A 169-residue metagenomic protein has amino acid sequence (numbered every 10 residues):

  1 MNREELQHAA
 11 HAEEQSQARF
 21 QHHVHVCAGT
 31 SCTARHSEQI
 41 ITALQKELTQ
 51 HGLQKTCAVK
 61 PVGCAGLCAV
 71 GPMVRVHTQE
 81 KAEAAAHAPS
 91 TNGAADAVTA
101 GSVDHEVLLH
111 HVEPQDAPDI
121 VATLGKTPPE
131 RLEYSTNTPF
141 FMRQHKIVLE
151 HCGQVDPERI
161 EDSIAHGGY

Functional and structural regions predicted by a protein language model:
M1-Y169: Feature of Fe-S/electron-transfer and energy-metabolism proteins that preferentially highlights extended coupling
